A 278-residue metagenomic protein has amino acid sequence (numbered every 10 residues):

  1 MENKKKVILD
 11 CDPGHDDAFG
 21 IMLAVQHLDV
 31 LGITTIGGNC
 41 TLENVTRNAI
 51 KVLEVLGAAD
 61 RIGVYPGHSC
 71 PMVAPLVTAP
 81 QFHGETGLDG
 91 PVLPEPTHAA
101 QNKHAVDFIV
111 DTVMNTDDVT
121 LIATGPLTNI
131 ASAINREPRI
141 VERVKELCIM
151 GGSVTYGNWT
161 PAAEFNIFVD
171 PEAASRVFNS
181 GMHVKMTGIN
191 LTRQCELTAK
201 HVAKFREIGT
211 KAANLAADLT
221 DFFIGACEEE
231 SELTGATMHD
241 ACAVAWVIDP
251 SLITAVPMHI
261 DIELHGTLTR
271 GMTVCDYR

Functional and structural regions predicted by a protein language model:
E2-C11, H15-K51, T86, V92-Q194 (+1 more regions): Active-site histidine-anchored catalytic micro-motif
E2-K5, G20-L23, H27-D29, F168-D170 (+1 more regions): Conformational coupling and interaction surfaces
T35-G38, G67-S69, H265: Acidic/polar N-terminal loop/beta-strand segments that form early-domain functional surfaces
L42-N48, M72-V73, V154-Y156, D261-Y277: Short, mixed-charge aromatic SLiMs
V52, L56-Y65: A glycine-rich helix N-cap at a beta->alpha junction
V64, V177, V244: A residue-level signal for conserved active-site and pocket-lining positions in enzyme catalytic cores
Y65-L93: Surface-exposed loop and adjacent secondary-structure segments within mature catalytic domains
V77-G84, P161-E164, V202, Y277: Short, surface-exposed amphipathic charged segments that create phosphate/polyanion-binding patches used for binding
